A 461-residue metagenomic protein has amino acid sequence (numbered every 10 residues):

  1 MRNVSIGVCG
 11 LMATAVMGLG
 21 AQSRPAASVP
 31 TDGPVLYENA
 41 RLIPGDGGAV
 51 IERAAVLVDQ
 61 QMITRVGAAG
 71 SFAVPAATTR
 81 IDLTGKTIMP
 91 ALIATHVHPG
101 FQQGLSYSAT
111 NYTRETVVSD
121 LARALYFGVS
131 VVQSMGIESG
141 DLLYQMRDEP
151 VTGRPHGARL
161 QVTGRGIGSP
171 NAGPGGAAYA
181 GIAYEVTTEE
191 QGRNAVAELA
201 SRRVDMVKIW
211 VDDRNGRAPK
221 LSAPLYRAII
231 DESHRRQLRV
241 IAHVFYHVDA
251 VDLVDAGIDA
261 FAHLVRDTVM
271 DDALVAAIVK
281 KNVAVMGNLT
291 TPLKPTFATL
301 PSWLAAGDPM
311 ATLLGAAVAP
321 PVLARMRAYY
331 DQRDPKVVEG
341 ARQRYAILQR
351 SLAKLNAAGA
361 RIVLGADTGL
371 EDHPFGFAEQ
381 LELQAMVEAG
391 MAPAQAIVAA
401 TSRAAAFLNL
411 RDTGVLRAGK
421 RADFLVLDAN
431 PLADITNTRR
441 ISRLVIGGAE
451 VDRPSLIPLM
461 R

Functional and structural regions predicted by a protein language model:
P25-A27, L42-A55, A68-G70, P374 (+2 more regions): Acidic, glycine-enriched loop/beta-strand segments at the rims of small-molecule binding/catalytic pockets
V29-R65, D82-P90, A94-P99: Mature N-terminal segment immediately following signal peptide/propeptide cleavage in secreted/periplasmic
T87-R154, N171-A177, V248-A256, A260-H263: Metal-associated gating/positioning segment near the N- to mid-region
V97-E115, P170-E189, V211-K220, Q332-G340: Acidic/histidine-rich helix-loop elements that form or flank divalent-metal/phosphate-binding sites at the catalytic
S119-D141, G157-G164, V204-N215, R239 (+3 more regions): Divalent metal-dependent hydrolysis catalytic cores, especially in the metallo-beta-lactamase
V151-G166, K220-A242, N282, M286-G287: Alpha-helix-loop-beta-strand connector modules within alpha/beta enzyme cores
P174-D231, D252-D255, A262: Active-site gating/metal-coordination segments in enzymes
N194-R217, V265-A389: Active-site neighborhoods of metal-dependent hydrolases
